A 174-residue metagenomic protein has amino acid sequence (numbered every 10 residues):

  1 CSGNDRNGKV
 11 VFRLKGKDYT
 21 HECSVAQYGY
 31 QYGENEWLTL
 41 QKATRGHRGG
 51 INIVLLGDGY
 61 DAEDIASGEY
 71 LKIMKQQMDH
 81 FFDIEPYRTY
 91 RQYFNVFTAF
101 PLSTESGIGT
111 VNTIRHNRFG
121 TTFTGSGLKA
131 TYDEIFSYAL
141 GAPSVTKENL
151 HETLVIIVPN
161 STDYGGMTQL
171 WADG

Functional and structural regions predicted by a protein language model:
S2-H151, N160: Propeptide-to-catalytic entry region of secreted or membrane-anchored zinc metalloproteases
D64-L71, Y164-G174: Short pre-active-site segment immediately N-terminal to the catalytic Zn-binding motif
I156-I157, S161-G166: Active-site-adjacent "gating/activation" loops or surface patches in catalytic cores
